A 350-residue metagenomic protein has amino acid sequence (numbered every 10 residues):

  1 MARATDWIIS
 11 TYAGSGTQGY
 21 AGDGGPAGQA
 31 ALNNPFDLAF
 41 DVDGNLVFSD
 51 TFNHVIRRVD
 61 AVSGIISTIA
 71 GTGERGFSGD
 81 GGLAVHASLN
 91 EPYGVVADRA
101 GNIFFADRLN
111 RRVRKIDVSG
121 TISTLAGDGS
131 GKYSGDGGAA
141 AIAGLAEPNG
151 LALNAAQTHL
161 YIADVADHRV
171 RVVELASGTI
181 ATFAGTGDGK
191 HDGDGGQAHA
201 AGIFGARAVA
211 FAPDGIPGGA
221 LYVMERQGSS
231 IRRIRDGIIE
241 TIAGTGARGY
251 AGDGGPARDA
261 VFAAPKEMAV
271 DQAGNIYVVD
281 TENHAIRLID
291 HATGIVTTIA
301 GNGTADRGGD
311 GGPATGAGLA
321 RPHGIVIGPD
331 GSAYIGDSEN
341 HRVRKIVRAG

Functional and structural regions predicted by a protein language model:
D6-N34, S63-E91, T121-E147, S177-G205 (+3 more regions): Gly/Pro-rich loop segments of beta-rich domains
Q18-A21, A31-V42, F48, F52: Beta-strand-rich domains and repeat architectures in extracellular enzymes and scaffolds, especially beta-propellers
F40-D43, A97-A100, L153-Q157, F211-G218 (+2 more regions): Residue-level detector of Asp-centered blade-edge/turn motifs that repeat once per structural unit in beta-propeller
N45-V47, N102-F104, H159-Y161, G218-V223 (+2 more regions): Conserved beta-propeller blade signature
T51, R108, V165, D214 (+3 more regions): Short loop/turn segments immediately following the C-termini of beta-strands
H54-R58, I65, R111-K115, T121 (+7 more regions): A short loop-to-beta-strand structural motif that recurs across blades of beta-propeller domains
R321-G350: Blade-level signature of beta-propeller repeat domains, shared across WD40, Kelch, NHL, RCC1 and BNR/Asp-box propellers
